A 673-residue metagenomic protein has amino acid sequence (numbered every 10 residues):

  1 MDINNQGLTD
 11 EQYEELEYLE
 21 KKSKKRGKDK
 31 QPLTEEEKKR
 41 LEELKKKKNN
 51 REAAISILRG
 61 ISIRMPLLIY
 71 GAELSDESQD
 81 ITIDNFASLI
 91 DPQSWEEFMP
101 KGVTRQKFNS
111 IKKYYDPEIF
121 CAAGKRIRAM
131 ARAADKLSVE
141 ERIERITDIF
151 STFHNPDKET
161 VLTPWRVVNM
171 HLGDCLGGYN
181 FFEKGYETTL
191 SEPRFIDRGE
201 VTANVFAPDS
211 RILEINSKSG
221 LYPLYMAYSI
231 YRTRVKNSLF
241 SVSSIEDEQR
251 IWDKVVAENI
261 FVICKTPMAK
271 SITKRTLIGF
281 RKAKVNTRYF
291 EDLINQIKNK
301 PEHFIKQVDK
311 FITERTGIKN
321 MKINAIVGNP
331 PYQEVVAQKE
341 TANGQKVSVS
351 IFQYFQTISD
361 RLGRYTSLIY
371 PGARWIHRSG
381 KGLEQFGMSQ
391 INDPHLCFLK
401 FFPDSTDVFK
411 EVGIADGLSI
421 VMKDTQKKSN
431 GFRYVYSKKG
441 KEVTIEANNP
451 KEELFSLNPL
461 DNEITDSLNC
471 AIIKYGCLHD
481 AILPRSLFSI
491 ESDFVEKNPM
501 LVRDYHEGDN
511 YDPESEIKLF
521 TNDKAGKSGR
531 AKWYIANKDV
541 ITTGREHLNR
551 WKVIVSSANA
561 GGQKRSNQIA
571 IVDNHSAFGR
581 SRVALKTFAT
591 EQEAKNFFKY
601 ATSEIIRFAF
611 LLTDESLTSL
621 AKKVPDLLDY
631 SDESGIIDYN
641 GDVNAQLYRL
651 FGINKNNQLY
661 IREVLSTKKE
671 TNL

Functional and structural regions predicted by a protein language model:
L8-S23, E37: Short amphipathic alpha-helical heptad-repeat segments
K24-T34: Charged, low-complexity interaction regions
T34-N49: Non-catalytic protein-protein interaction scaffold segments in large eukaryotic complex-forming proteins
R51-I251, F261-T276, Q296-K300, V624-L665 (+1 more regions): Class I S-adenosyl-L-methionine
V167, S217-L224, K265, K270-S271 (+2 more regions): Signature of N6-adenine DNA methyltransferases within the class I
V256: Conserved SF1/SF2 helicase motif Ia
S405-G579, K586-K655, L659: C-terminal substrate-recognition regions of SAM-dependent nucleic acid methyltransferases
